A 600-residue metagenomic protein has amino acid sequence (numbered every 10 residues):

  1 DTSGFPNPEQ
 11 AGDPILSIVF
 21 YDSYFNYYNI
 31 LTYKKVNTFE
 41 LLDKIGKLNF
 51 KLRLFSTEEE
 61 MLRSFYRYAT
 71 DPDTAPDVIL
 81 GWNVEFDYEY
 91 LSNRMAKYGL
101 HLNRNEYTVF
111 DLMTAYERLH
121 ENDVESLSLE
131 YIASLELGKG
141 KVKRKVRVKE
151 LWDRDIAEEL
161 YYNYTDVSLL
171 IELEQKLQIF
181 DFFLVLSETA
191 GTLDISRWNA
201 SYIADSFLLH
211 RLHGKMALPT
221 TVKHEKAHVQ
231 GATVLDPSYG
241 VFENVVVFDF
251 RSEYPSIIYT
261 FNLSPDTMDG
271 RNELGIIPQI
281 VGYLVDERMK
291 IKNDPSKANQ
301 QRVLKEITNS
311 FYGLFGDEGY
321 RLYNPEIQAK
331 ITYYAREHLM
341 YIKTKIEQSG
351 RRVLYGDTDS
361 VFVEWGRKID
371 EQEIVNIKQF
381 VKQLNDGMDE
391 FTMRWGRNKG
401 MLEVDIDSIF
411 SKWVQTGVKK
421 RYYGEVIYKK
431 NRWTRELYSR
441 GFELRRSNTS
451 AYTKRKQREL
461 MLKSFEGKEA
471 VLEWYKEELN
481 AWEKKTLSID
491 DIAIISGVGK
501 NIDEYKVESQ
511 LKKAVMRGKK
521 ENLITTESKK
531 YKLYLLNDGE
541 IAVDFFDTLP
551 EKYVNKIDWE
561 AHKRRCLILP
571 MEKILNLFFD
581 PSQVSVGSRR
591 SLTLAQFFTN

Functional and structural regions predicted by a protein language model:
D1-V78: Conserved RNase H-like, two-metal-ion catalytic cores of nucleic-acid enzymes
I15-S17, Y21-F25, V78-I79, N83-L160 (+4 more regions): Metal-dependent phosphoesterase core characteristic of DEDDh/y 3'-5' exonuclease domains
P76-V84, L354, F362: Short glycine-rich phosphate-binding loop at a beta-alpha junction
D87-K97, R251-P265: Short active-site loop/helix that positions an aromatic residue
K141, H338-T358, V363: Active-site palm subdomain of RNA-directed nucleic acid polymerases
R147-S252, S256-F261, A298-E337, Y341 (+4 more regions): Common nucleic-acid-contacting/processivity interface regions adjacent to the catalytic cores of nucleic-acid enzymes
V361-V381: Catalytic palm subdomain of template-directed nucleic-acid polymerases, centered on the conserved carboxylate motif
K378-N600: C-terminal, non-catalytic extensions of nucleic-acid polymerases
